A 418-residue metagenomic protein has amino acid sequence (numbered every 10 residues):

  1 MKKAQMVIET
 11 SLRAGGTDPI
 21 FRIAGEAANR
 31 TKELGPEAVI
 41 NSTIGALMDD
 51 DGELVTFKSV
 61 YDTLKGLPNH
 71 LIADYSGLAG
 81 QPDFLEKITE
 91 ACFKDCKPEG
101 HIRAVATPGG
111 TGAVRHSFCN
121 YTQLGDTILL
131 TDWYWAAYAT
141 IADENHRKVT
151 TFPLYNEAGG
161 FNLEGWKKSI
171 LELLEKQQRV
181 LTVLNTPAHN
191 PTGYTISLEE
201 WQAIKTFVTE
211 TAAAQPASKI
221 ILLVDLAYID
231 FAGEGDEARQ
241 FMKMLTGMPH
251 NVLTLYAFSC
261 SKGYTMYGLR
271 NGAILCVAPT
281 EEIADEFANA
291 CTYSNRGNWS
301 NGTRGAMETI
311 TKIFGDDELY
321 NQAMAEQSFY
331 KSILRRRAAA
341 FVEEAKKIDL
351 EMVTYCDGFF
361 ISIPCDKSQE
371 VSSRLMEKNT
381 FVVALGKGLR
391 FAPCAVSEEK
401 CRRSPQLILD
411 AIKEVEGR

Functional and structural regions predicted by a protein language model:
M1-R13: Generic N-terminal amphipathic, Lys/Arg-enriched alpha-helix
A14-G109, R418: N-terminal small-domain helix-loop-helix segment of the aminotransferase-like
T17, E90, P98, I170-E175 (+2 more regions): PLP-dependent enzyme catalytic core of the Aspartate aminotransferase-like
D49-D50, A323-M376: Conserved PLP-binding catalytic core of the aspartate aminotransferase-like
P68-K219, I229-M248: Conserved core of the PLP fold type I
K87, G247-K331: Conserved core segment of the aminotransferase class I/II
H101, T354-F360, A384-L389: Short Gly/Ser/Thr- and Asp/Glu-enriched loop/turn motifs at secondary-structure junctions
L223: Generic enzyme active-site microenvironment
